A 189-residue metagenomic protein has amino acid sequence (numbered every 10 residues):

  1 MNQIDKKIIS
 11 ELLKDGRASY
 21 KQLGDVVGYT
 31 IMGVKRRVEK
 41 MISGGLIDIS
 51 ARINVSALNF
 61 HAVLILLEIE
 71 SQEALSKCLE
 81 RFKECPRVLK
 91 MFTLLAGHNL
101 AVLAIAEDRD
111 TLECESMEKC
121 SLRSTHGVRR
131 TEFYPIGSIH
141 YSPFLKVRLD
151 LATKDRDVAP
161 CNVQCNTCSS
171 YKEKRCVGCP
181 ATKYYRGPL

Functional and structural regions predicted by a protein language model:
M1-L189: A compositional/biophysical signature of low hydrophobicity enriched in polar/charged and small residues
